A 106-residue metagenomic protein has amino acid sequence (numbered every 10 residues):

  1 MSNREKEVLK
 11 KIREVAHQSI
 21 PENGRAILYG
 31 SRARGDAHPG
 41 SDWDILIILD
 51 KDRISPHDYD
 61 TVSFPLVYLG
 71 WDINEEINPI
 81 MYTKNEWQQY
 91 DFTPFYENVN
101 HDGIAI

Functional and structural regions predicted by a protein language model:
M1-R25, A33-P39, D50-I106: Catalytic core of pol beta-like nucleotidyltransferases
W43-I48: Short beta-strand->loop micro-motif that forms the acidic, two-metal-ion catalytic signature in nucleotide-processing
